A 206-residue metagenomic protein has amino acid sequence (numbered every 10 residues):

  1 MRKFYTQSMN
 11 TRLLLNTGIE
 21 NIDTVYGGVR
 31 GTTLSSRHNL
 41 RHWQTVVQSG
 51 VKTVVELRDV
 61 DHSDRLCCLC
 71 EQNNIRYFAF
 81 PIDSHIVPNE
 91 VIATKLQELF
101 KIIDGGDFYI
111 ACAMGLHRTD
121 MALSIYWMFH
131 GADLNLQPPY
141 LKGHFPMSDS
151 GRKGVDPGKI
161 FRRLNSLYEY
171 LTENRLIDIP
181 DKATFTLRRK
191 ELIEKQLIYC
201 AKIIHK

Functional and structural regions predicted by a protein language model:
M1-Y109, M114, M121-K206: Cys-dependent protein tyrosine phosphatase-like superfamily
